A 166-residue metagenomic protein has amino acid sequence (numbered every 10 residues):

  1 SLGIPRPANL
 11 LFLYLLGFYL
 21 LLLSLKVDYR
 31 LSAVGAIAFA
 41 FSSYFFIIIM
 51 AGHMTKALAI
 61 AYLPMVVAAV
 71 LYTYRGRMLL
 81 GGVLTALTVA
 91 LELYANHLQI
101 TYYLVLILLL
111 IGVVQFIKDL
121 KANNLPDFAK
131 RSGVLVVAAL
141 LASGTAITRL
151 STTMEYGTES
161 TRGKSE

Functional and structural regions predicted by a protein language model:
S1-E166: Membrane-embedded transmembrane-helix bundle of lipid-linked glycan/lipid transferases
